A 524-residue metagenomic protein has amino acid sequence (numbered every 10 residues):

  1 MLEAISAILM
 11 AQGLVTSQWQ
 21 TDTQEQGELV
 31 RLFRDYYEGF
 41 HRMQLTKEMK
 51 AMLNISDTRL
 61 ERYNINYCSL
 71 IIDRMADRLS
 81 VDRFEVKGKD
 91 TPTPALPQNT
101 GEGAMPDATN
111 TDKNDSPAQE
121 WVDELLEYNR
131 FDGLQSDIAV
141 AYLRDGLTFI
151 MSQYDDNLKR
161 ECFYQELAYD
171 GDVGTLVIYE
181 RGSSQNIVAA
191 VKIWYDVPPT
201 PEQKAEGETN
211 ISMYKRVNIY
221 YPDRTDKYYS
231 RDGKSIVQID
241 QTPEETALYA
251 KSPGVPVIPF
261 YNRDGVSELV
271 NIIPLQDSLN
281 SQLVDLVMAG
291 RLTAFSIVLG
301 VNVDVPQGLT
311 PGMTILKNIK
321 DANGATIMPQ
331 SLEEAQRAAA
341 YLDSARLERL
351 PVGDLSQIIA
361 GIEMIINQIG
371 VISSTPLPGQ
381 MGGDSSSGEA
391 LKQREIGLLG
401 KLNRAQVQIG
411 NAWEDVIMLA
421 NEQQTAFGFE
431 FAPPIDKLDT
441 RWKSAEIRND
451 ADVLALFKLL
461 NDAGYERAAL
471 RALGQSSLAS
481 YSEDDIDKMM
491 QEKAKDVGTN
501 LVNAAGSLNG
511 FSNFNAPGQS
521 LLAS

Functional and structural regions predicted by a protein language model:
M1-L167, L176, Q185-N186, N509-S524: Extended, helix-rich architectural segments
Q26-E48, A190-I236, T326-L347: An N-terminal domain-start capping segment
F40-K47, D82, Y128-S136, A141 (+12 more regions): Short secondary-structure junctions and interdomain/linker hinges
G88-A118, K159-R160, L167-V173, I178-S183 (+4 more regions): Intrinsically disordered, low-complexity coil segments
T93-A95, N99-G103, A108, V237-A390: Extended, charged amphipathic alpha-helical segments
N114-A118, E127-L134, Y142, N271 (+5 more regions): Short amphipathic alpha-helical segments
A139, L143, F149-G265: Extended, regular secondary-structure scaffolds
T314-D343, R349, G353-S524: C-terminal helix-loop subdomains that flank or include functional centers
